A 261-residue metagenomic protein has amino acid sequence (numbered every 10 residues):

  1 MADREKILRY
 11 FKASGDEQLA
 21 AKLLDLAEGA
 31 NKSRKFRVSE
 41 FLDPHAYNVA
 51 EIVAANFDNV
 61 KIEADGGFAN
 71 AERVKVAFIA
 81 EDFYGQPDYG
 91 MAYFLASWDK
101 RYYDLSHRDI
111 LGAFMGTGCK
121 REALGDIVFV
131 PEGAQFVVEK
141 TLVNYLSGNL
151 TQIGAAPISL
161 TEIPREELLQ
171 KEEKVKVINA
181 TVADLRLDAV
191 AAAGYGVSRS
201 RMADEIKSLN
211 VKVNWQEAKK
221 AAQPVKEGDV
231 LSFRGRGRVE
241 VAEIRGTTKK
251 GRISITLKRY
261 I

Functional and structural regions predicted by a protein language model:
M1-G194, E217, P224, R238-I261: Ferredoxin-like alpha/beta domains used as RNA- or RNAP-binding modules
D184-G235: Basic (Lys/Arg-enriched) interaction patch that binds polyanionic ligands
